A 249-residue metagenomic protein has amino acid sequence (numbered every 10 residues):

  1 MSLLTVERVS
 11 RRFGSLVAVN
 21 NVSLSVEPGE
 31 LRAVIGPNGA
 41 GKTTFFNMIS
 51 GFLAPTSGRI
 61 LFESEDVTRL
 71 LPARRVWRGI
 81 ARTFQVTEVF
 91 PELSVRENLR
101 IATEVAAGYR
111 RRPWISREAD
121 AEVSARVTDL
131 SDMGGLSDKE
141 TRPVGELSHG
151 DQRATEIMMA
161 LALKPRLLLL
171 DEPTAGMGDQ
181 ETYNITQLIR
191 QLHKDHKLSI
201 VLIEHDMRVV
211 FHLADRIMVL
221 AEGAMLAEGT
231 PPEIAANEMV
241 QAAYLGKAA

Functional and structural regions predicted by a protein language model:
M1-A249: Glycine-rich phosphate-binding loops of nucleotide-dependent enzymes
